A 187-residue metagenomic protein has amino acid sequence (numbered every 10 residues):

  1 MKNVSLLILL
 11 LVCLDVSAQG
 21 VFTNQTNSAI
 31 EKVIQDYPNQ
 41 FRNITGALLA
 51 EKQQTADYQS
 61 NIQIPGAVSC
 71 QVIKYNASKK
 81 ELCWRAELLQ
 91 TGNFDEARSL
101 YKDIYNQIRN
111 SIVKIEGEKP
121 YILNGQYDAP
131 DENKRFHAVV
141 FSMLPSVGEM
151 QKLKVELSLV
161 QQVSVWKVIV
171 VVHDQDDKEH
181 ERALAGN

Functional and structural regions predicted by a protein language model:
M1, A18-Q19: Absolute protein N-terminus
M1-V4, N187: Short, Lys/Arg-enriched, disordered terminal segments
N3-L14: Sec-dependent N-terminal signal peptides
L14-V16, W84: N-terminal cationic amphipathic segment used for targeting or macromolecule association
S17, T26-I34, A97-I104, I108 (+1 more regions): Generic hydrophobic, helix-prone segments enriched in Leu/Val/Ile
Q19-L82, N187: N-terminal leader/targeting segments
V68-N133: Long, charged/polar, surface-exposed segments that mediate recognition or autoinhibition
Q107-N187: A charged, solvent-exposed segment within the mature domains of Sec-exported extracytoplasmic proteins
